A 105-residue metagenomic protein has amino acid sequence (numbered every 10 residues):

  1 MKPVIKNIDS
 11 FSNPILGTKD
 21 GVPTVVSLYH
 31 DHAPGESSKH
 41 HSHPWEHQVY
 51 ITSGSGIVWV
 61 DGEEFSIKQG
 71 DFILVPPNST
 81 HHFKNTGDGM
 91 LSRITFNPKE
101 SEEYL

Functional and structural regions predicted by a protein language model:
M1-V25: A short, N-terminal "cap"/entry segment at the start of jelly-roll beta-barrel domains of the cupin/DSBH fold
L16-K19, S37-H43, K84-T86, L105: Short histidine-centered beta-strand/loop micro-motifs that create catalytic or ligand/metal-coordination sites
S27-H43, P77: Conserved short histidine dyad/triad with adjacent acidic residue
D31-H32, H43-V58: Short, conserved beta-strand element in jelly-roll/cupin
Q48, S55-I57, E64, T80 (+1 more regions): Structural motif
G62-P77: Short acidic-glycine-tyrosine-enriched beta hairpin
P77-E103: Ligand-binding loop in jelly-roll beta-barrel domains
